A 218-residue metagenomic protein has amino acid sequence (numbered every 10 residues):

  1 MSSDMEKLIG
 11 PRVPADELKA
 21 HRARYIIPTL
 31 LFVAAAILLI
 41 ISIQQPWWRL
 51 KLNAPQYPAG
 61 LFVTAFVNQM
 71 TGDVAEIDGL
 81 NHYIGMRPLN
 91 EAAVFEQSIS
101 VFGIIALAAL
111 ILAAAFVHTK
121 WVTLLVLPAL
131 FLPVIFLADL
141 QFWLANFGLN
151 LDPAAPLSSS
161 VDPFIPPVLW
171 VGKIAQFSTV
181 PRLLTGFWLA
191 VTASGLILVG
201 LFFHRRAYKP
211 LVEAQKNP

Functional and structural regions predicted by a protein language model:
E6-D16, I77-I84: Membrane-proximal N-terminal segments immediately preceding the first transmembrane helix
G10-A23, A175-Q176: Cytosolic juxtamembrane amphipathic/interface segments immediately preceding and feeding into a transmembrane helix
A20, F147-A154, A193-P218: Cytosolic juxtamembrane helix at the C-terminal end of the final transmembrane segment
R22-K51: N-terminal signal-anchor transmembrane alpha helix
T29-L38, F95-F116, T123-V134, W188-G195: Hydrophobic alpha-helical transmembrane segments
I41-K51, L112-A115, I135-A145, V199-K209: Structural signature of transmembrane alpha-helix termini at the membrane-water interface
S42-E96, F142-P181: Long, glycine/tryptophan/cysteine-rich extracytoplasmic
V117-L151, V171-G172: Mature, soluble, non-transmembrane domains
